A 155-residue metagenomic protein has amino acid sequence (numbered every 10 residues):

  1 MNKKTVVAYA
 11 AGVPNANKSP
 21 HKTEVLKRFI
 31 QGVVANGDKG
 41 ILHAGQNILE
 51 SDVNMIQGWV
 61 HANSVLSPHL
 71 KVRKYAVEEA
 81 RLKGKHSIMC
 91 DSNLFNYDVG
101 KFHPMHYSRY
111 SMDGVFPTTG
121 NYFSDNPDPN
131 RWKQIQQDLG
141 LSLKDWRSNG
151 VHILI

Functional and structural regions predicted by a protein language model:
M1-L154: Catalytic-core helical/loop segments in enzymes performing group transfer/polymerization on anionic/lipid-linked
